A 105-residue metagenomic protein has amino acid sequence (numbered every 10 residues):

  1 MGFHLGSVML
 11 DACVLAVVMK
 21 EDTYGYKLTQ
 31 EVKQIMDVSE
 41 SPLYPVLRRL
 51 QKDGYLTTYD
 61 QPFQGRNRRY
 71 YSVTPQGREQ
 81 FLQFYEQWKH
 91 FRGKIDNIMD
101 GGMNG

Functional and structural regions predicted by a protein language model:
G2-Y44: N-terminal helix-turn-helix DNA-binding core of bacterial DNA-binding proteins
V17, Q80-F81: Residues that scaffold the ATP/ADP-binding catalytic core of kinase and kinase-like folds
D22, M36, Q51-G54, R92: Short amphipathic alpha-helical segments enriched in hydrophobics
L47-R49: Short, hydrophobic-biased segments on the C-terminal half of alpha helices that form "recognition helices"
D53-N67, S72: Beta-hairpin "wing" of winged helix-turn-helix
F81-G105: Amphipathic alpha-helical dimerization/coiled-coil segments that flank or bridge DNA-binding/regulatory modules
